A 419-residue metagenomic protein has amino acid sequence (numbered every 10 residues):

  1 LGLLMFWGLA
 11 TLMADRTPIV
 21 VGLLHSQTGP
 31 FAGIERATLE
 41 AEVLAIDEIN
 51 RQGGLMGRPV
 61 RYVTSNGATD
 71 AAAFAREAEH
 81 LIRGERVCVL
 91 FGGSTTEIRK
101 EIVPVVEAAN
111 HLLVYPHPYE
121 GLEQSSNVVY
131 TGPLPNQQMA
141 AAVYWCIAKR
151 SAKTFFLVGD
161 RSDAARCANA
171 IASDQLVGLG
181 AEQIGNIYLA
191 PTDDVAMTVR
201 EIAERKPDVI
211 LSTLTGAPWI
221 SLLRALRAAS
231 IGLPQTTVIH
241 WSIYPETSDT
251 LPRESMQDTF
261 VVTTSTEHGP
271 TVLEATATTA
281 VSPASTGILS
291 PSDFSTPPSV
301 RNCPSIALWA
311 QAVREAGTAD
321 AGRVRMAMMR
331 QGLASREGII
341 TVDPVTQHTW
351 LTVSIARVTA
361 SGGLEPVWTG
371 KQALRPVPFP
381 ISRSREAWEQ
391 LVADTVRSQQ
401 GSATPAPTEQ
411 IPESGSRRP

Functional and structural regions predicted by a protein language model:
L1-P419: Extracytosolic ligand-binding ectodomains
